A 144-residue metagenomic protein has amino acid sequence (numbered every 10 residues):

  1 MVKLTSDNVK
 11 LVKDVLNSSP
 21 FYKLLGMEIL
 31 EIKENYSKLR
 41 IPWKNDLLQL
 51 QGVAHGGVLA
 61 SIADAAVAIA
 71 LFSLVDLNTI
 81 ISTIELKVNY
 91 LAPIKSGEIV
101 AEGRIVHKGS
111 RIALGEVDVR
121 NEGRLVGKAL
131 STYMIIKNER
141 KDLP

Functional and structural regions predicted by a protein language model:
M1-P144: Terminal targeting signals and extreme-terminal segments of soluble enzymes
